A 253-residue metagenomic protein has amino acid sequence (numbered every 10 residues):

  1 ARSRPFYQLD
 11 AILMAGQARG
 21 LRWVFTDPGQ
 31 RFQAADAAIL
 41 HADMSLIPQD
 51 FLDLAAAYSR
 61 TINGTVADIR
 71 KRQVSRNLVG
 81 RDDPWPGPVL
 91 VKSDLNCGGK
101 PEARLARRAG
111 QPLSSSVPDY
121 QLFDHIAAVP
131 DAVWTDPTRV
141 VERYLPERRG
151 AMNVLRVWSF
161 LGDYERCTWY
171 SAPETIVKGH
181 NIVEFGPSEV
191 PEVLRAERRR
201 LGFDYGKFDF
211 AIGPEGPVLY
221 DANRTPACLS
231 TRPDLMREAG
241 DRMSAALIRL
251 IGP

Functional and structural regions predicted by a protein language model:
A1-R104: Conserved N-proximal alpha/beta basic substrate-recognition cap immediately N-terminal to, or forming the N-lobe
D43, D94, Y144-L145, S159 (+2 more regions): Anionic group-transfer/hydrolysis microenvironments
I47-Q49, K71-R72, C97-P101, R149-A151 (+4 more regions): Short catalytic/ligand-binding loop motif for oxyanion handling, primarily in non-cytosolic enzymes, centered on
A55-Y58, A106-A109, M236-E238: Glycine-rich, phosphate-binding/catalytic loops in enzymes
V89-V129: Glycine-rich phosphate-binding loop of ATP-grasp-fold ATP-dependent ligases
S114-L201: Phosphate-binding site of ATP-dependent enzymes
T168-L219, N223, A227-G252: A long amphipathic alpha-helix within ATP-dependent nucleotide-binding catalytic cores
